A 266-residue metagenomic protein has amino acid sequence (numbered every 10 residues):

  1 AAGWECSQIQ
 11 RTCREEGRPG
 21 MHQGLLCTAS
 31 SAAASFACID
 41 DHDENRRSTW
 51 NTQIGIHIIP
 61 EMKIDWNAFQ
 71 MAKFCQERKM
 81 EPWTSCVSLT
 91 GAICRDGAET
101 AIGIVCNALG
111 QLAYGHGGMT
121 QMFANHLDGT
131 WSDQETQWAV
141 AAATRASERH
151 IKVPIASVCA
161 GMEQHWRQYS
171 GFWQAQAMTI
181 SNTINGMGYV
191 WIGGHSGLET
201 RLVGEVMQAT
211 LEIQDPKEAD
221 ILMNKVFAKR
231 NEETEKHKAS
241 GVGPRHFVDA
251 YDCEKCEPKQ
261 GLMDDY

Functional and structural regions predicted by a protein language model:
A1-G188, G193, G197-A209: Helix-rich catalytic cores of soluble enzyme domains
V206, T210-Y266: Long, compositionally biased intrinsically disordered regions
